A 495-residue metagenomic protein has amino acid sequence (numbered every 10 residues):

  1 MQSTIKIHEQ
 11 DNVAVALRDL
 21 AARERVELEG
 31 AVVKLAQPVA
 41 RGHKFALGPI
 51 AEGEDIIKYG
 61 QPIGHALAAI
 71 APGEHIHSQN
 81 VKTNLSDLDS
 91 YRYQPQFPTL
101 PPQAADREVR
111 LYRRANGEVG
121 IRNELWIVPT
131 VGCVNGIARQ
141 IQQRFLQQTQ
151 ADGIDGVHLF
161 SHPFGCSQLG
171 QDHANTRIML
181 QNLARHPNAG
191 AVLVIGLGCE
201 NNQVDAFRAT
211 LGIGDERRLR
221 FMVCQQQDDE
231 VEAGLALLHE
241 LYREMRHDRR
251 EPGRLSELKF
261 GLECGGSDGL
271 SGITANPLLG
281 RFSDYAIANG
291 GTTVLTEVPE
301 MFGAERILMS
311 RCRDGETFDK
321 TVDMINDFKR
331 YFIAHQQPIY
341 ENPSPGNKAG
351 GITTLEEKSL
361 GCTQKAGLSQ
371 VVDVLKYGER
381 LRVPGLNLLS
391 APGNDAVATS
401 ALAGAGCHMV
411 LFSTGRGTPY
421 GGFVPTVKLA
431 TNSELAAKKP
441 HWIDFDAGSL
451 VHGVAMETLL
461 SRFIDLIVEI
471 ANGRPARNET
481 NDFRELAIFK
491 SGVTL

Functional and structural regions predicted by a protein language model:
M1-M409, R416-L495: Metallocofactor- and cofactor-centric catalytic cores in central/energy metabolism, strongly enriched
